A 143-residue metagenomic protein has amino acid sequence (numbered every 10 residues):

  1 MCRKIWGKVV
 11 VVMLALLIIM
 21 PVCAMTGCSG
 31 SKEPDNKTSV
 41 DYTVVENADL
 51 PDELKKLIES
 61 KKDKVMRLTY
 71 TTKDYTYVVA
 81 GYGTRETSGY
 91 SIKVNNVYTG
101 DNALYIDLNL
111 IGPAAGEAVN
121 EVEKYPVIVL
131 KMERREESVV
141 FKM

Functional and structural regions predicted by a protein language model:
C2-L16, P21-M143: Exposed, flexible binding/inhibitory loops of compact, secreted disulfide-stabilized domains
